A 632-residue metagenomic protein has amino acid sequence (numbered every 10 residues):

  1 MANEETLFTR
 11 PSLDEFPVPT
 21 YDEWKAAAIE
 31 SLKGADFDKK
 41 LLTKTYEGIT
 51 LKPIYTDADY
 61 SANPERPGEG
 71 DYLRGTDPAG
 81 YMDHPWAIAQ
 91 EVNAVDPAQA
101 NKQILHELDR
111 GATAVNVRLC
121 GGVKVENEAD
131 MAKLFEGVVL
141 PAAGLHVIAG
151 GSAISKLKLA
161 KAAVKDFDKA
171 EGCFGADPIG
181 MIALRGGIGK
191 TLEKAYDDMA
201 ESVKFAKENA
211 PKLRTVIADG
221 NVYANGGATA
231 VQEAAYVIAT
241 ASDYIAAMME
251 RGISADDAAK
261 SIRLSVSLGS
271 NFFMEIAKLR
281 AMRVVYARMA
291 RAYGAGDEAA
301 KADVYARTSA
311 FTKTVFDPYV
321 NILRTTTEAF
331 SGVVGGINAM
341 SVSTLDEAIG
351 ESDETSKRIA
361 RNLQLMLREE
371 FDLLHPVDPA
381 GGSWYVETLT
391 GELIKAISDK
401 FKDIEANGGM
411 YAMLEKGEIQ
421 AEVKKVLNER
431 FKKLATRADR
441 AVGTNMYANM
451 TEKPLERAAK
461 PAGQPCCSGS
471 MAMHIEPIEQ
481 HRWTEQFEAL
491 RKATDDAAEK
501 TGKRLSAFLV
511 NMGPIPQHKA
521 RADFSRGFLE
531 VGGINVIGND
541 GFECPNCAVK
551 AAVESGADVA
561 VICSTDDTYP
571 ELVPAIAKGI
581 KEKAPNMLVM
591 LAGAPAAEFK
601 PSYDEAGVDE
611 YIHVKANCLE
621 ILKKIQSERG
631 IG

Functional and structural regions predicted by a protein language model:
A2-D22, F37, L42-T43, I49-T76 (+3 more regions): Intrinsic disorder at enzyme termini
A2-N271, K301-Y305, A339, S343 (+10 more regions): Catalytic alpha/beta active-site cores
L42-T50, G151, D177-I179, D219-N225 (+6 more regions): A glycine-rich phosphate-binding loop feature that marks nucleotide/adenosyl-phosphate handling sites
K44-P53, I104-A114, V320-D346, G381-S383 (+5 more regions): Conserved phosphate/anionic-ligand binding catalytic regions in large, soluble enzymes, centered on
K207-I245, T326-F401: Mobile "lid/hinge" segments at catalytic clefts and subdomain interfaces of large enzymes
A228-A234, G269-A281, S309-I322, G350-A360 (+4 more regions): Short glycine/threonine-rich loop-to-helix capping motif typified by GTGT followed within a few residues by an Asp-Pro
I238-A241, S265-S352, S356-A360: Glycine-rich anion/phosphate-binding loop at the beta-strand->alpha-helix junction
G463-I537, K550, D604-E605, E610-Y611 (+1 more regions): ATP-dependent carboxylate/acyl-activation modules
